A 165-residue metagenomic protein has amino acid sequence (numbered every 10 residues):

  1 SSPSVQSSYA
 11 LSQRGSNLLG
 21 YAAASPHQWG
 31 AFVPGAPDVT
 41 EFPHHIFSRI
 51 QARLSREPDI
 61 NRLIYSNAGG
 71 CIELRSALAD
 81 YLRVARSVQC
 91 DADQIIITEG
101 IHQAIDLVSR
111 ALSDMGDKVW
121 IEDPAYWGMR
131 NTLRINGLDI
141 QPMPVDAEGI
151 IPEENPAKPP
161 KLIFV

Functional and structural regions predicted by a protein language model:
S1-A52: N-terminal basic, amphipathic alpha-helical segments
Q51-V165: Conserved core of the PLP fold type I
